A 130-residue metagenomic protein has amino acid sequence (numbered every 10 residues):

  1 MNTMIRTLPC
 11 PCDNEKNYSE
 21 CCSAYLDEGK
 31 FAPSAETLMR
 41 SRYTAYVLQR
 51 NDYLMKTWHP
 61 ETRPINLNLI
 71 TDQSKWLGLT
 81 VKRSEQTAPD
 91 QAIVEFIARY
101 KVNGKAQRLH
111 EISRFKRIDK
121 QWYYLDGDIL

Functional and structural regions predicted by a protein language model:
T3-K16: Short Cys/His-rich zinc-binding micro-motifs
K16, Y25-D27: Short Cys/His-based metal-binding microdomains
E20-C22: Cysteine-centered loop/knuckle micro-motif
D27-I65: Core segments of small alpha/beta cavity-forming domains
E61-I65, Q86, G127: Structured, amphipathic secondary-structure segments that form assembly/contact surfaces in multi-subunit
E61-L77: Short, solvent-exposed helix-to-loop capping segments enriched in aromatics
D72-R108: Surface-exposed, charged secondary-structure patches
H110-L130: Short beta-strand edge/turn micro-motifs at domain boundaries
